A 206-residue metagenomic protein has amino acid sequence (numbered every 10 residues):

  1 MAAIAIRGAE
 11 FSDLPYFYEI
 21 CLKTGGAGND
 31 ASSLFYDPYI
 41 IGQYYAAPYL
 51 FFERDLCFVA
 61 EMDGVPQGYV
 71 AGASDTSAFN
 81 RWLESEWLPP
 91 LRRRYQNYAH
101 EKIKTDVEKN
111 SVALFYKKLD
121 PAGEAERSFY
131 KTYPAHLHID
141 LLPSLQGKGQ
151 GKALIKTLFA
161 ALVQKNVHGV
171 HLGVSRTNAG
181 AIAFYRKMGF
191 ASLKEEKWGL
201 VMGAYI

Functional and structural regions predicted by a protein language model:
M1-S12: Conserved N-terminal entry element of GNAT/NAT acetyltransferase domains
E19-Y36, P48-Y49: Helix-loop element at the rim of GNAT/NAT acetyltransferase active sites that forms part of the acceptor-substrate
F35-C57: Active-site rim helix/loop that mediates acceptor-substrate recognition in acyltransferases
V59, V65-S74: Conserved beta-strand in the GNAT
S77, E124, H171-G173, R186-A204: Conserved catalytic-core motifs of GNAT/GCN5-like acyltransferases
S77-H138: Conserved acyl-donor/pantetheine-binding loop and adjacent beta-alpha core of acyl/acetyltransferases and related
Y133-A135, L162-V174: Conserved GNAT acetyl-CoA-binding A-motif
H138-L141, G147-A161, A183-K187: Conserved acetyl-CoA-binding loop-helix of GNAT-fold acetyltransferases
